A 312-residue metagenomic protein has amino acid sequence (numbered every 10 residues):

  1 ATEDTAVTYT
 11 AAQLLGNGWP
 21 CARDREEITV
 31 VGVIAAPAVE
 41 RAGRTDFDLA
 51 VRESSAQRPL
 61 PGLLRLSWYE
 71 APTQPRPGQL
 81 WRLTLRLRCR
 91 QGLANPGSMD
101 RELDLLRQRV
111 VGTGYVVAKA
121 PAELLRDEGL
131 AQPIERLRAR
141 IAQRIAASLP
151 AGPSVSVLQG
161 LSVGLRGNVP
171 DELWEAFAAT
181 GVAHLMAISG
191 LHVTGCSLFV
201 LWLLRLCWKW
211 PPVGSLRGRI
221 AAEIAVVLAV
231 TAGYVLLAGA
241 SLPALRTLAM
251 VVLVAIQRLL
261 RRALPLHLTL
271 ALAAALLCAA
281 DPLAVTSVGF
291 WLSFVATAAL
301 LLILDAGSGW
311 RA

Functional and structural regions predicted by a protein language model:
A1-H184: Membrane-interface helix/helix-cap signal primarily in integral membrane proteins
G114, L165, V169-A312: Hydrophobic alpha-helical transmembrane segments in multi-pass membrane proteins
